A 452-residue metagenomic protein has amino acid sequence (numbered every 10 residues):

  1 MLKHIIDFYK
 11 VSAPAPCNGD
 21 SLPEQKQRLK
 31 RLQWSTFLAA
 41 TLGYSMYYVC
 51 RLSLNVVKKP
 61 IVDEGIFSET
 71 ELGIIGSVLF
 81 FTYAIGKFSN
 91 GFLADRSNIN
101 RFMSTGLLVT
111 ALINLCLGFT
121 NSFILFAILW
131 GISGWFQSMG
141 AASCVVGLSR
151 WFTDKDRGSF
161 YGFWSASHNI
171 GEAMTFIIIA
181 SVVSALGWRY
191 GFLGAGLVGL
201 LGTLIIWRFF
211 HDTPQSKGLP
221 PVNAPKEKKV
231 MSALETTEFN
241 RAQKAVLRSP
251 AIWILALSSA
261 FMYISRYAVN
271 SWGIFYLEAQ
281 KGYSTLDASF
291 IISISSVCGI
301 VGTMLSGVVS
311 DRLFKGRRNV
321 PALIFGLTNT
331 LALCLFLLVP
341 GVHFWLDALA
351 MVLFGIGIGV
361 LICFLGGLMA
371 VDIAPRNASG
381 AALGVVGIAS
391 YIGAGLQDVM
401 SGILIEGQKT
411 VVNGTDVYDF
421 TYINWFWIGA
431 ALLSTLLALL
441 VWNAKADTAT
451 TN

Functional and structural regions predicted by a protein language model:
L52, F80-F88, E172-A173, S296-M304 (+2 more regions): Residue-level signature of mid-helix packing/kink "hotspots" within the transmembrane helices of 12-pass Major
L54-K58, S249-S306, I362, Q397-S401: Extracytoplasmic gate region of multi-pass secondary transporters
I66, N98, F119-I124, G282 (+1 more regions): Helix-breaking motifs and short loop linkers at transmembrane-helix boundaries and internal kinks in secondary membrane
I85-I124: Conserved MFS/SLC helix-loop-helix module at the cytosolic interface between two early adjacent transmembrane helices
R96-L107, D311-G326: Cytoplasmic membrane-interface "Motif A"-like loop-to-helix N-cap segments of 12-TM Major Facilitator Superfamily
L108-N121, L327-G341: C-terminal ends and interior cores of transmembrane alpha-helices in multi-pass membrane transporters/permeases
L129-I170: Cytoplasmic helix-loop-helix junction between adjacent transmembrane helices in 12-TM secondary transporters
W164-Q215: Helix-loop-helix hairpin linking two adjacent transmembrane segments in secondary transporters
